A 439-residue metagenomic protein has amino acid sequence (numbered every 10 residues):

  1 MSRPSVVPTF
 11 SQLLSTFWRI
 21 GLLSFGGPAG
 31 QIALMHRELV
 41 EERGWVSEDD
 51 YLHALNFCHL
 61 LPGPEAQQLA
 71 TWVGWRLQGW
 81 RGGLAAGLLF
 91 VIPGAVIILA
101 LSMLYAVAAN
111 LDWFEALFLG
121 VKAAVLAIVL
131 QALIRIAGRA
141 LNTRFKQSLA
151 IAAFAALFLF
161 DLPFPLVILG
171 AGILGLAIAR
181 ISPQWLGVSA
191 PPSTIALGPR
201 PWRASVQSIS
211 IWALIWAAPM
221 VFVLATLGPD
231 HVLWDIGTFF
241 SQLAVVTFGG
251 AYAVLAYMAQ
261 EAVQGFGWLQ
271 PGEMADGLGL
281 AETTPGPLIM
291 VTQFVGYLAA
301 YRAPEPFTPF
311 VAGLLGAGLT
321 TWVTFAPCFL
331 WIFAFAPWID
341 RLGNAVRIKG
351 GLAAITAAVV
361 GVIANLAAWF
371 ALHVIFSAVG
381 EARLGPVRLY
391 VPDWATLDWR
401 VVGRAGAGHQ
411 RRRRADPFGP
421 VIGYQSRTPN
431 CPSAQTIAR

Functional and structural regions predicted by a protein language model:
M1-L61, W72-T284, L288-R427, P432 (+1 more regions): Multi-pass membrane proteins that catalyze or facilitate reactions on polyprenyl-/lipid-phosphate substrates and their
